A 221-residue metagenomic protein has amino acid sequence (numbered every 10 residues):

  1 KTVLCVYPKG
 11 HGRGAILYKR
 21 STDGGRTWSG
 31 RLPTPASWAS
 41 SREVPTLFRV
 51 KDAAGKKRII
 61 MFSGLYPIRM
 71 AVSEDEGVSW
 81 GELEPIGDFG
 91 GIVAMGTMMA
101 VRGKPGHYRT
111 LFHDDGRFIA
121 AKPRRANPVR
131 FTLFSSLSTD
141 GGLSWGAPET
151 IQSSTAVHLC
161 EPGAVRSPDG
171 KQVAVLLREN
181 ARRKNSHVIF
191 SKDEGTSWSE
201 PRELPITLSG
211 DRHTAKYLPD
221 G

Functional and structural regions predicted by a protein language model:
K1-G221: Asp-box/BNR beta-propeller blade signature and adjacent active/binding-site loops in extracellular glycan-interacting
